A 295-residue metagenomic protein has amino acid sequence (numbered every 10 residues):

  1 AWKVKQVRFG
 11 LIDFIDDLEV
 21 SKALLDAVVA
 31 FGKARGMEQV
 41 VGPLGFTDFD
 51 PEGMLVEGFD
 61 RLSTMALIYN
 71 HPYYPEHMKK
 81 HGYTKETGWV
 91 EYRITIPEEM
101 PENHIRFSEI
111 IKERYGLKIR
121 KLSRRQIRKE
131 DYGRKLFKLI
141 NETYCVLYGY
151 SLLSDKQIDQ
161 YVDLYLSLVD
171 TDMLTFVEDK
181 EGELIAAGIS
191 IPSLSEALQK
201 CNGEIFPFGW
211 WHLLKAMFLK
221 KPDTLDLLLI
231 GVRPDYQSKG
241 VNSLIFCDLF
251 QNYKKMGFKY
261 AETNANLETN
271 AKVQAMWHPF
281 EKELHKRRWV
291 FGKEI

Functional and structural regions predicted by a protein language model:
A1, K121-V232: A conserved beta-strand-loop-helix scaffold within acyl/acetyltransferase catalytic domains
W2-G82, T87, C201-P279: Acyl-donor binding region in acyl/amide transferases
A27, F31, L139-T143, Y161-L164 (+7 more regions): Generic, well-ordered alpha-helical scaffold segments in large soluble proteins
V41, R93, F176-E178, I189 (+1 more regions): Short beta-strand segments
F46-D48, P97-E99, R125, S193-S195 (+1 more regions): Short, solvent-exposed loop/turn segments at secondary-structure junctions
I68-G149: Acyltransferase donor/substrate-recognition loop-hinge adjacent to the catalytic core
T87-G88, A186, K286: A structural microfeature
P279-V290: A structural motif corresponding to the C-terminal lobe/cap of the Radical SAM core domain
